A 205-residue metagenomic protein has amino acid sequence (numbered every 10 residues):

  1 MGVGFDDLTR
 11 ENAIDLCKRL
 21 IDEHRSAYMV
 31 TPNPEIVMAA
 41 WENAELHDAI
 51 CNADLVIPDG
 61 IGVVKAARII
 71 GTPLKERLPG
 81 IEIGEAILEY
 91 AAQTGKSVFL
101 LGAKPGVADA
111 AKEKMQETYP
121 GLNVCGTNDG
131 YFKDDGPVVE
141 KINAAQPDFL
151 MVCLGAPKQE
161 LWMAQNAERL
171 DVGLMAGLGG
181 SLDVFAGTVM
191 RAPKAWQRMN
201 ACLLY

Functional and structural regions predicted by a protein language model:
M1-R77, I81: N-terminal nucleotide/polyanion-binding subdomain common to many enzyme families
K18, H47, L88, V139-E140: Short hydrophobic/charged patches on amphipathic alpha-helices used for structural packing and interfaces
D48-K114, T118, C125: Portal/gating segments that form or line small-molecule/metal binding sites
A66-R77, F185-Q197: Acceptor-binding helix/loop patch of EC 2.4 sugar-transfer enzymes, predominantly nucleotide-sugar-dependent
F99-A103, V107-M115, N123-A145, F149-V184 (+2 more regions): Internal alpha/beta domain cores that form substrate/cofactor-binding pockets in large enzymes and binding proteins
Y205: Conserved small/polar residues in nucleotide/adenosyl-binding loops
